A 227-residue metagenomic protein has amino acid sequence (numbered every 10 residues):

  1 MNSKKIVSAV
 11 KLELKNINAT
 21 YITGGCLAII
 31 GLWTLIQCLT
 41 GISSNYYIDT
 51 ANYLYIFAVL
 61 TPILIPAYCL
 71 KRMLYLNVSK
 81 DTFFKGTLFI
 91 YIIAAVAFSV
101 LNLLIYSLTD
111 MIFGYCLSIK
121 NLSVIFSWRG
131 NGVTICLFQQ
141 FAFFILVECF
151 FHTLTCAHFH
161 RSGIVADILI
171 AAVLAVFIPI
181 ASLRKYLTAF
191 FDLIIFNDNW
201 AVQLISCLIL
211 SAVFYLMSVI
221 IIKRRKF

Functional and structural regions predicted by a protein language model:
M1-N45, K185-F227: Hydrophobic alpha-helical transmembrane segments
V10, P66-I92: Helix-loop-helix units of permease transmembrane domains in multi-pass membrane transporters, especially ABC
T20-G24, A51-V59, I135-F144, A172 (+2 more regions): Alpha-helical transmembrane segments of polytopic membrane proteins
C26-I30, E148-F151, G163-F177: Central hydrophobic cores of alpha-helical transmembrane segments in multi-pass integral membrane proteins
L32-Y55, I90-R161: Secretory targeting signals
Y47-L74, F98: Hydrophobic alpha-helical transmembrane segments of multi-pass membrane transport proteins
I65, A142-V165, A212-R224: Transmembrane alpha-helical segments in integral membrane proteins
V100-L104, L169-D198: Hydrophobic alpha-helical transmembrane segments of integral membrane proteins
